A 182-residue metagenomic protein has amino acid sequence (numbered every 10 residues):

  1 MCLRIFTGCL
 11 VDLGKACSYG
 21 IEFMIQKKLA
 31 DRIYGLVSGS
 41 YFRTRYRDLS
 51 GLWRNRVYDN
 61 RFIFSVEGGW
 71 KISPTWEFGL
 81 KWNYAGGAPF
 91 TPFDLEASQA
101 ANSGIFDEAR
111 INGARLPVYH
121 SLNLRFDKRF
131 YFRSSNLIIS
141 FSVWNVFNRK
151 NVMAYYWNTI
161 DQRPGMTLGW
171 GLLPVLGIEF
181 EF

Functional and structural regions predicted by a protein language model:
M1-F6, S40-L49, A100-E108, M153-N158: Flexible, solvent-exposed coil segments and beta strand-coil junctions, predominantly the extracellular/periplasmic
M1-Y34, R163-G177: Outer membrane beta-barrel strand-and-loop segments of large Gram-negative receptors, especially TonB-dependent
T7-V11, R47-N55, A109-G113, D161-M166: Extracellular loop and loop/strand-boundary signature of outer-membrane beta-barrel proteins
L13-L29, S50, R56-F64, N112-L124 (+1 more regions): Outer/extracellular conduits and scaffolds centered on Gram-negative outer-membrane beta-barrels
C17-Y19, I25-G51, R133-Y155: Well-ordered, non-transmembrane segments within structured domains
M24-K27, S38, G69-K71, K81 (+2 more regions): Transmembrane beta-barrel domains of outer membrane proteins
G35, Y84-N102, P117-S121, D127-F182: C-terminal beta-signal and adjacent terminal beta-strands/loops of Gram-negative outer-membrane beta-barrel proteins
Y46, S50, F62-Y131: C-terminal beta-barrel architecture of Gram-negative outer-membrane proteins
